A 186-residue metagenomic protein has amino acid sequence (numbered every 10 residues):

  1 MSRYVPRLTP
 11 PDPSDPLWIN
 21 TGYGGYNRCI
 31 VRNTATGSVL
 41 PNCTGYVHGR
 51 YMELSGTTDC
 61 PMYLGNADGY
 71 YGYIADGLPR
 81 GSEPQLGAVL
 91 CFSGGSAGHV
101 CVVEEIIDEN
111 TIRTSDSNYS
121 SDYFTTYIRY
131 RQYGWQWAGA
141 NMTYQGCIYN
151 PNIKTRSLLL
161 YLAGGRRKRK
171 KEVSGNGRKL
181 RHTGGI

Functional and structural regions predicted by a protein language model:
M1, G24, T36-G37, Y133 (+2 more regions): Intrinsic-disorder/low-complexity loop/linker signature
M1-L17, G164, R169, V173-I186: Short, intrinsically disordered N-terminal pre-domain segments
S2-I107, T111-S120: Secreted/periplasmic proteins that engage bacterial cell-wall peptidoglycan
P6, E105-G177: Aromatic- and glycine-rich peptidoglycan recognition patches
Y26-C29, G69, Y73-D76, G81 (+5 more regions): Intrinsically disordered, low-complexity, compositionally biased regions/tails
